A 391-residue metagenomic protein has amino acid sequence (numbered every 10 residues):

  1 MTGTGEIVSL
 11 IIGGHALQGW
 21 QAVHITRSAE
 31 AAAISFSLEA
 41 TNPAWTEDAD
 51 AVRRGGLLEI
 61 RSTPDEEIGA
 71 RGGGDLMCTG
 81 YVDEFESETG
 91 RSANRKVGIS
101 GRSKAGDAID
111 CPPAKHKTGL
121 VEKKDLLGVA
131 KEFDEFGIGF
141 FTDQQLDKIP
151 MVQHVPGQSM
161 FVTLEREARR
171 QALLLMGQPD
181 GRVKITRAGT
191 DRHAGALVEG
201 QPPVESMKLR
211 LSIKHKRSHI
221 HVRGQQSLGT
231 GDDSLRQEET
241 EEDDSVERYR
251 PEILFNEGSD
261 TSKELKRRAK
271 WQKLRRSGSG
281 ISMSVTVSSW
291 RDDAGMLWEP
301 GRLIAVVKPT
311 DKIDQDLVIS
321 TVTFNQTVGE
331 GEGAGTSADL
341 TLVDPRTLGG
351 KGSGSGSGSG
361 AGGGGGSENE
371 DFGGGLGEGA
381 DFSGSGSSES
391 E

Functional and structural regions predicted by a protein language model:
M1-C111, R170-A172, H193, E199-S206: Assembly/oligomerization scaffold segments
T2-I11, E165, L174-S277, S282-V328 (+1 more regions): Acidic, small/polar-enriched beta strand-loop surface segments
A22, D75-T79, G98, P112-K115 (+4 more regions): Well-ordered beta-strand positions in beta-sheet-rich domains
S35-E39, L57-E59, G98-S100, H221 (+3 more regions): Beta-strand secondary-structure signal
A40, G101-S103, R187, G224-Q226 (+1 more regions): Flexible glycine-/small-residue-rich
G80-V82, V129-E132, I319: Active-site-proximal beta-strands of protease catalytic cores
D83-S103, G280-S282, N325-V343: Short, solvent-exposed secondary-structure boundary/capping segments
R91-L211: Charged- and aromatic-enriched interaction segments used to assemble and dock large macromolecular complexes
